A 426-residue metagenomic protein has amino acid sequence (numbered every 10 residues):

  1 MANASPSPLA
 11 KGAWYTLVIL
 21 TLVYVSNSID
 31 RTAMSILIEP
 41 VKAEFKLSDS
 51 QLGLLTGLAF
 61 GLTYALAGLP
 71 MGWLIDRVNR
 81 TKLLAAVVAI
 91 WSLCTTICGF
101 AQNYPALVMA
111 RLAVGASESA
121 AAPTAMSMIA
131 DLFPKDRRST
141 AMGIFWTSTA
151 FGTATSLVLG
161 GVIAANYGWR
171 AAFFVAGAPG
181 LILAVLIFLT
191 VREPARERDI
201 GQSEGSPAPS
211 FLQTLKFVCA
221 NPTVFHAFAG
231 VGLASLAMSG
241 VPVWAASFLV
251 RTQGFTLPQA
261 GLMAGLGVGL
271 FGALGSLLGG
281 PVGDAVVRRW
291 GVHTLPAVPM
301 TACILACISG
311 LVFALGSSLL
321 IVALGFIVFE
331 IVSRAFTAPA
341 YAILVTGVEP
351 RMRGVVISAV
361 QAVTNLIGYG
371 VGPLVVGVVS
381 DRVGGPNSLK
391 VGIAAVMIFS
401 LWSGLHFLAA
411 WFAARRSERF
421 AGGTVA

Functional and structural regions predicted by a protein language model:
N3-L9, A195-F228, T252: Juxtamembrane intracellular "pre-TM" segments in multi-pass secondary transporters
M34-S35, P222-L277, S333, T337 (+2 more regions): Extracytoplasmic gate region of multi-pass secondary transporters
L37-L66: Extracellular/periplasmic helix-loop-helix junction of adjacent transmembrane segments in MFS-like secondary
K46, N79, F100-A106, P134 (+1 more regions): Helix-breaking motifs and short loop linkers at transmembrane-helix boundaries and internal kinks in secondary membrane
L66-Q102: Conserved MFS/SLC helix-loop-helix module at the cytosolic interface between two early adjacent transmembrane helices
A110-A150: Cytoplasmic helix-loop-helix junction between adjacent transmembrane helices in 12-TM secondary transporters
F145-L189, E193: Helix-loop-helix hairpin linking two adjacent transmembrane segments in secondary transporters
L186-T190, V312-L315, A394-A426: Multi-pass alpha-helical transporter architecture, strongest for 12-TM Major Facilitator/SLC carriers used
